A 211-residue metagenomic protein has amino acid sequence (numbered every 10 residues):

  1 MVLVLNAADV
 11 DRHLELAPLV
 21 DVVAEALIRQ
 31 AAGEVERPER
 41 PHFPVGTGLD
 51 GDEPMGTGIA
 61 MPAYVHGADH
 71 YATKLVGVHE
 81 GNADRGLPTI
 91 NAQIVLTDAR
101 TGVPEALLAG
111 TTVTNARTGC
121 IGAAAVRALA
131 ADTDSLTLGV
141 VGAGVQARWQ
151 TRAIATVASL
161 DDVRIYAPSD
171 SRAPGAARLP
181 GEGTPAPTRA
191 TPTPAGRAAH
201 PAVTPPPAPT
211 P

Functional and structural regions predicted by a protein language model:
M1-T111, A123: N-terminal ligand-binding/catalytic initiation module
H13, A26-G33, L129-D132, V157 (+2 more regions): Change "in soluble alpha/beta enzymes" to "in soluble alpha/beta proteins
Y64-A68, G86-P88, A130-T133, A155-A158 (+1 more regions): Solvent-exposed alpha-helices and their adjacent loops that cap or buttress functional pockets in soluble metabolic
G102, T137-V141, P207: A short, small-residue-rich loop immediately preceding and capping a beta-strand
T112-T118: Aromatic-rich membrane-interfacial microdomains
G119-G122, L129, T133-R172: Glycine-rich adenosine-cofactor-binding loop
S171-A186: Conserved nucleotide-cofactor-binding alpha/beta core module
G183-A202, P211: Short acidic low-complexity segments
